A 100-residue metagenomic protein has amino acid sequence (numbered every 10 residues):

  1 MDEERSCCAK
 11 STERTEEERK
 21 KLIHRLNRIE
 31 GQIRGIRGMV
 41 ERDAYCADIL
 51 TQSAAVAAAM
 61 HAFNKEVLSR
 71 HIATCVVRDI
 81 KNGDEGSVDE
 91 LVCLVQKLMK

Functional and structural regions predicted by a protein language model:
M1-K100: Solvent-exposed interaction patches of small proteins and small membrane subunits
